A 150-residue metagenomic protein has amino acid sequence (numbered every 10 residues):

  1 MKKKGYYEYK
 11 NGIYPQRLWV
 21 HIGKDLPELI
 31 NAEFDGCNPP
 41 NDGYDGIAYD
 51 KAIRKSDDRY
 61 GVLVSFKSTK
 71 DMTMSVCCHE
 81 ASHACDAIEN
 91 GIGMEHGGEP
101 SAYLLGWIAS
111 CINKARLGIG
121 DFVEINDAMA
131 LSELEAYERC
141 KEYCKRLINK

Functional and structural regions predicted by a protein language model:
M1-D45, Y49: Non-catalytic terminal regions of proteins
E33-D71, A84-A87: Active-site scaffold of zinc-dependent metalloenzymes
C37, C77-C78, C85, C111 (+2 more regions): Generic recognition of cysteine residues
T69, T73, G93-M94: Short amphipathic alpha-helical interaction segments
M72-E80: Short alpha-helical catalytic segment bearing the HExxH-like zincin motif of zinc-dependent metalloproteases
A81-G97, S101: Catalytic Zn2+-binding segment of zinc metalloproteases
E95-D127: Post-HExxH zinc-binding segment in Zn-dependent metallohydrolases
A115-K150: Long, well-structured alpha-helical subdomains associated with metal-dependent extracellular/ecto-lumenal hydrolases
